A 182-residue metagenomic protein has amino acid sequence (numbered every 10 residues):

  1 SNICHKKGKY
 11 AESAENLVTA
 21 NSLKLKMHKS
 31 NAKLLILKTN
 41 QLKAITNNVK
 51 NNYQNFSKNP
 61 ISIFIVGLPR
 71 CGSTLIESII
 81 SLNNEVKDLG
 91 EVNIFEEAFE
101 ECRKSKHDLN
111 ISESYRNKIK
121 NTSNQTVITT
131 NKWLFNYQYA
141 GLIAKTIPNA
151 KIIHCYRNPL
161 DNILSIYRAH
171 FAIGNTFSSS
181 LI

Functional and structural regions predicted by a protein language model:
S1-N124: Alpha-helical solenoid repeat scaffolds of the TPR/TPR-like class and their adjacent stem/linker regions that mediate
N83-L89, N93-S105, V127-I182: PAPS-dependent sulfotransferase catalytic domain
